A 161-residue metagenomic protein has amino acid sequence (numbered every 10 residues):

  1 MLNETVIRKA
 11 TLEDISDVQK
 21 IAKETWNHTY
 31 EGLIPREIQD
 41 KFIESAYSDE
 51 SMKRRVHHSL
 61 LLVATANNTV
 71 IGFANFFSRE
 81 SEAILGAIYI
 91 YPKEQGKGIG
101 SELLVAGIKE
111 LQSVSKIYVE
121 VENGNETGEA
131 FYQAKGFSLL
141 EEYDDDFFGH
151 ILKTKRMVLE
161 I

Functional and structural regions predicted by a protein language model:
M1-L2, R54: Short, conserved catalytic or adaptor-binding loops enriched in Gly and charged residues
E4-V6: Extreme N-terminal starter segment of soluble prokaryotic enzymes
K9-I15, Q19-K93, L104-A106, E110 (+2 more regions): Acetyl-CoA-dependent GNAT
G32-L33, K97-G98, I151: Non-catalytic, surface-exposed connector residues within folded enzymatic/regulatory domains
T69, A87, Y91-V105, V114 (+2 more regions): Conserved glycine-rich acetyl-CoA-binding loop
F73, I99-S101, H150: Gly/Ser/Thr-rich helix-start
K116-E129, Q133-K135, L140-I161: C-terminal "cap" of GNAT-fold acetyltransferases
